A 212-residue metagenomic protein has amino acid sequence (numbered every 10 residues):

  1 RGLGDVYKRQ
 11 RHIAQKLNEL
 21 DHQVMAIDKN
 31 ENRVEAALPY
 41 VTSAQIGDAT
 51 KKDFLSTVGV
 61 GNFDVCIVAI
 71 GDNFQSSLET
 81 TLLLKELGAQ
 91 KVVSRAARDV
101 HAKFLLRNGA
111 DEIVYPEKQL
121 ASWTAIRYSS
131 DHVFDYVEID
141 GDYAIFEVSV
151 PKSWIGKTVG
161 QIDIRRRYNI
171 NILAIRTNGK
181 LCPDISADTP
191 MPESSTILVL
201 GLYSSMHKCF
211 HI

Functional and structural regions predicted by a protein language model:
R1-Y7: Short, small-residue-biased leader/transition segments that mark boundaries at the very start of proteins
Q10-R11: N-terminal Rossmann-fold NAD(P) dinucleotide-binding loop
L17: Aromatic pocket-lining residues of Rossmann-like dinucleotide-binding sites
Q23, I27, K152-I212: Cytosolic Rossmann-like ligand/nucleotide-binding regulatory domains
D28-K29, A96: Conserved acidic E/D residue at the C-terminus of a beta-strand in Rossmann-like folds
E35, Y40-T42, I46-T124, S149 (+1 more regions): Phosphate-bearing ligand-interacting subdomains that bind or position ATP/ADP/UDP/GDP/NAD(P) or nucleotide-linked
S122-D140, S153: A charged, well-structured terminal subsegment
Y143-V150: Short amphipathic
